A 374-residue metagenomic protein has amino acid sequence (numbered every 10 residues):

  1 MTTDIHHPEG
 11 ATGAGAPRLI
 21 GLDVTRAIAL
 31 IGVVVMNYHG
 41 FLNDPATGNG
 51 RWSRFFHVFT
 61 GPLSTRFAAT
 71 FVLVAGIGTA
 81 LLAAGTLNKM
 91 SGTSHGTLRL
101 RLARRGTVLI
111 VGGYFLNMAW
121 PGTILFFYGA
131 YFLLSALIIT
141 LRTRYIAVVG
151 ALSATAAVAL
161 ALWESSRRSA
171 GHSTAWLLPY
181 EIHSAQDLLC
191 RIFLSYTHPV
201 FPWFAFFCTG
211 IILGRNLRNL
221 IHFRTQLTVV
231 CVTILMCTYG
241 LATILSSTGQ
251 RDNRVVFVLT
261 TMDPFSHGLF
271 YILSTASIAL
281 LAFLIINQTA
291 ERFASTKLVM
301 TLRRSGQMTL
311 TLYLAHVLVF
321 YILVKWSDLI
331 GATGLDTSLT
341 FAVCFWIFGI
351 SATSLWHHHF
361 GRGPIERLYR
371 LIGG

Functional and structural regions predicted by a protein language model:
T2-G374: Alpha-helical transmembrane segments and their immediate juxtamembrane cytosolic regions
